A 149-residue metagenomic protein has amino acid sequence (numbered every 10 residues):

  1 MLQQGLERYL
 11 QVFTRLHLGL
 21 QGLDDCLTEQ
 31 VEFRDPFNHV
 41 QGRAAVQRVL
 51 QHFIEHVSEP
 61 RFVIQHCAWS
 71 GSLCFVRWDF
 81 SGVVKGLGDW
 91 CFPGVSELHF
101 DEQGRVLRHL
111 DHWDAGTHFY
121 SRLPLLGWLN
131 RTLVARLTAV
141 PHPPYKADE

Functional and structural regions predicted by a protein language model:
M1, Y9, P143-A147: Terminal targeting signals and extreme-terminal segments of soluble enzymes
M1-L2, F33: N-terminal presequence-like segments and adjacent domain-start helices
Q3-C26: Short acidic-aromatic low-complexity motifs
L20, T28-L73: A solvent-exposed, acidic/Ser-Thr-rich amphipathic alpha-helical stretch
E55-R61, W69-E149: A beta-strand edge to alpha-helix "cap/lid" segment located at domain peripheries
